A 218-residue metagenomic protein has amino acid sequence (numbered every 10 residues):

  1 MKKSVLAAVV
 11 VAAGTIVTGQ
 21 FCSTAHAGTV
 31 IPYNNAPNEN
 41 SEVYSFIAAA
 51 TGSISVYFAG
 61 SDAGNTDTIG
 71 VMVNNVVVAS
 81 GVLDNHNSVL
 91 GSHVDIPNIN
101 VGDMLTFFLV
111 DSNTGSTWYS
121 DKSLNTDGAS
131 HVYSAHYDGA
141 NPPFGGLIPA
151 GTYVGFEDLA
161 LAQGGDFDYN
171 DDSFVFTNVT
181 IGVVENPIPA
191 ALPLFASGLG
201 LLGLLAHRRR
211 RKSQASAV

Functional and structural regions predicted by a protein language model:
M1-V9: Bacterial N-terminal signal peptides that target proteins for export
V10-G14: Hydrophobic helical h-region of N-terminal Sec-dependent signal peptides in bacterial secretory/periplasmic proteins
T15-T24: C-terminal segment of classical bacterial N-terminal signal peptides
A27-G155, L159-Q163: Extracellular distal adhesion/interaction modules in secreted or cell-surface proteins
G165-E185: A recurrent domain-boundary module in secreted/ectodomain proteins
P187-H207: A short, hydrophobic C-terminal helix/tail in secreted or cell-surface proteins
L204-V218: C-terminal membrane-anchoring or membrane-association module
